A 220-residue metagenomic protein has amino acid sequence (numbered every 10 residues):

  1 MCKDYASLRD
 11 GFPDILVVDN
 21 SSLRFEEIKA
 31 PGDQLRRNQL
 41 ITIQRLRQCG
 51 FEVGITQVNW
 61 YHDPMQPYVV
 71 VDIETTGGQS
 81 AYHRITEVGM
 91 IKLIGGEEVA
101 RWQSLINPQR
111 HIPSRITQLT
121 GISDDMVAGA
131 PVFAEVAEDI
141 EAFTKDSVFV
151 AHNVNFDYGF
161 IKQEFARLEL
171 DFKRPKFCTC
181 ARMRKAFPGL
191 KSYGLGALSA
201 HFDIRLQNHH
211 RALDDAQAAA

Functional and structural regions predicted by a protein language model:
M1, D14-G32: Conserved catalytic cores of phosphodiester-cleaving nucleases, focusing on short active-site segments
M1-S7, P64: Acidic-basic catalytic patches of nuclease active cores, encompassing PD-(D/E)XK and other metal-cofactor nuclease
V17, A30, T75-G77, A181 (+1 more regions): Short, glycine/acidic-enriched loop or turn micro-motifs at the edges of active sites
A30-F51, Q57, Y61: Mg2+/Mn2+-dependent nuclease catalytic core
Y61-P175, P188-H210: Conserved non-catalytic scaffold segment of RNase H-like nuclease domains
R174-R184: A short, structured active-site edge motif that brings together acidic residues
R211-A220: Acidic, divalent-metal-coordinating active-site segment for phosphoryl/phosphodiester hydrolysis, typified by short
